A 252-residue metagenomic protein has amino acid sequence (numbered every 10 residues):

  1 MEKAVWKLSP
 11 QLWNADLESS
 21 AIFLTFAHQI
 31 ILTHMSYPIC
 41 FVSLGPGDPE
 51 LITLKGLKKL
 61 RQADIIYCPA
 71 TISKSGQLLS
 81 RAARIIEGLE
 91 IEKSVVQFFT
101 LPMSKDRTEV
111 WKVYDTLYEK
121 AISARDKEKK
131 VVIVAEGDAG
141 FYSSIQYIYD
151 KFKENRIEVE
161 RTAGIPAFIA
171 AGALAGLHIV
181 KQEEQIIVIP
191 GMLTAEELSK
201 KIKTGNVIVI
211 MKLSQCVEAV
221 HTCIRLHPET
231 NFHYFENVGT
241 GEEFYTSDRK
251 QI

Functional and structural regions predicted by a protein language model:
S9, S19-S20: Serine residues within intrinsically disordered or low-complexity segments
Q11, H28-Q29, H34: Low-complexity, intrinsically disordered or signal/transmembrane-proximal segments
H34-P49, L54-E158: Class I S-adenosyl-L-methionine
I39, I202-I252: A contiguous loop/helix-start segment that scaffolds small-molecule binding in enzyme catalytic cores
G137-T204: Class I SAM-dependent methyltransferase SAM-binding "motif I" and its flanking Rossmann-like core
